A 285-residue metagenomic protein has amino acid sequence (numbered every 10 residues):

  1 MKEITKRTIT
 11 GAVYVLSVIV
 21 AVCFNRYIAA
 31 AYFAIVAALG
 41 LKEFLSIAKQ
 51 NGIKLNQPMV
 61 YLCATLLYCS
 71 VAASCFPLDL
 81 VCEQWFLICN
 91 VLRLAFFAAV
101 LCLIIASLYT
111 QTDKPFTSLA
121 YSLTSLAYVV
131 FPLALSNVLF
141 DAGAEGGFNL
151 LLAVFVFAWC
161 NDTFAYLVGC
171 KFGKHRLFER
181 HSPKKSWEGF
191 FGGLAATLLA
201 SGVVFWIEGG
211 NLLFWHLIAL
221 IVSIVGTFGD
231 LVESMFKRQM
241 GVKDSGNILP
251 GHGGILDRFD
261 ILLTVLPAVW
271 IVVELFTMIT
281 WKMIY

Functional and structural regions predicted by a protein language model:
M1-I221: Membrane-embedded alpha-helical bundles of polytopic integral membrane proteins
Y166-G169, K237, V265: Generic transmembrane alpha-helix signature in multi-pass membrane proteins, especially transporters/channels
Q239-L262: Interfacial loop-to-transmembrane junctions
R258-L275: Final/C-terminal transmembrane alpha-helix of multipass membrane proteins
V272-Y285: Juxtamembrane boundary at the C-terminal end of a transmembrane helix
